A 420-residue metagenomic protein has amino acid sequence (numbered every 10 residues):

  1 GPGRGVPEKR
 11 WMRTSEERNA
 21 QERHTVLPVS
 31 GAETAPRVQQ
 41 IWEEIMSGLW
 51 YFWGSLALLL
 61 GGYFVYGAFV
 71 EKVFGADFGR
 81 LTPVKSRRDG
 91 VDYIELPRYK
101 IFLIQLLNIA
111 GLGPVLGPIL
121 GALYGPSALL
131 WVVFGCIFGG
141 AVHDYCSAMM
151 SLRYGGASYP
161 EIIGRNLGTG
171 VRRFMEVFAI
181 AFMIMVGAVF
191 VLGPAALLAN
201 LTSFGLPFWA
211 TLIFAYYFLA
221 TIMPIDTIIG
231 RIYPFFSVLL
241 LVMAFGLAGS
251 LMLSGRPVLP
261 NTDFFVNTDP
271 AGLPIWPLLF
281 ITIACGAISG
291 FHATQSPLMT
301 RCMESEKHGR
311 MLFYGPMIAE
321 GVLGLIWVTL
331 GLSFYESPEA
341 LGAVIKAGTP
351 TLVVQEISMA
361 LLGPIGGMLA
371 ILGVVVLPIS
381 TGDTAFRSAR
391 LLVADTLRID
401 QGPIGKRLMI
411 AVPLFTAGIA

Functional and structural regions predicted by a protein language model:
I45, L58-V115, S305-H308: Membrane-interface "cap" regions at the ends of multi-pass membrane proteins
S47-G67, G121-S151, P160: Extracellular loop-to-transmembrane helix junctions
L96-G113, A248-R256, F265-L330, L372-T381: Hydrophobic, membrane-embedded alpha-helices of multi-pass small-molecule transporters
G113-I119, G155, F182-A195, A284-C302 (+1 more regions): Membrane-helix boundary/coupling elements in multi-pass transport proteins
G156-G170, L192-A210, L298-G321, V353-E356 (+1 more regions): Helix-loop-helix connectors at the membrane interface of multi-pass transporters/channels
T169-E176, A210-T211, G315-G324, L332 (+5 more regions): Loop-to-transmembrane helix boundary motifs in multi-pass membrane proteins
G187-V191, A195-L212, A220-T221, L240-N267: Hydrophobic alpha-helical segments and their helix-loop junctions in multi-pass secondary transporters
M252-N261, P316-E356: Extracellular/periplasmic helix-exit of transmembrane alpha-helices
